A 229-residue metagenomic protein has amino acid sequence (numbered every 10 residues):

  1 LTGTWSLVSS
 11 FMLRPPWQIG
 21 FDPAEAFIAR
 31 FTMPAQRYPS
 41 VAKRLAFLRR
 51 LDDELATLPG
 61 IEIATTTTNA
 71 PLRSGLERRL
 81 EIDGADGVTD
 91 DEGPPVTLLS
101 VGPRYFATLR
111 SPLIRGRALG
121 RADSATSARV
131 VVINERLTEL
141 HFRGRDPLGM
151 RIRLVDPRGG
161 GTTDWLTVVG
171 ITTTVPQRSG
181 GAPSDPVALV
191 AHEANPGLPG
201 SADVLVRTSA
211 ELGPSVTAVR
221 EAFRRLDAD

Functional and structural regions predicted by a protein language model:
T2-E25: Alpha-helical transmembrane segments
G3, A46-D229: Mid-to-C-terminal secondary-structure elements that act as membrane-proximal/extracytoplasmic interface segments
L7, W17, P34, K43 (+2 more regions): A general marker of short, structured functional hotspots
S10-P15, T32-P34, R136-L137, R153-D156: Adenylate-forming
M12, P34, Y38, V88-T89 (+1 more regions): A near-ubiquitous, low-amplitude feature marking generic local secondary-structure context
P15, R37, R121-D123: Membrane-interface amphipathic/re-entrant loop segments adjacent to transmembrane helices in multi-pass membrane
W17-L45: Membrane-interface junction motifs in transport/secretion proteins
